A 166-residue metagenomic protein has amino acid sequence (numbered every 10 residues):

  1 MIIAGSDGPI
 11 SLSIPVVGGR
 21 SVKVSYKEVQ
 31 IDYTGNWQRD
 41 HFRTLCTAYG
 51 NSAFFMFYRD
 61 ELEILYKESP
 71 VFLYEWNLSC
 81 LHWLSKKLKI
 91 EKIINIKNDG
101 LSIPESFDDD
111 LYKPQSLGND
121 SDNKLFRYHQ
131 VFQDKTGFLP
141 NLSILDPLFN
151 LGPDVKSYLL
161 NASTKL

Functional and structural regions predicted by a protein language model:
M1-L166: Residues lining hydrophobic/aromatic ligand-binding pockets adjacent to catalytic sites
